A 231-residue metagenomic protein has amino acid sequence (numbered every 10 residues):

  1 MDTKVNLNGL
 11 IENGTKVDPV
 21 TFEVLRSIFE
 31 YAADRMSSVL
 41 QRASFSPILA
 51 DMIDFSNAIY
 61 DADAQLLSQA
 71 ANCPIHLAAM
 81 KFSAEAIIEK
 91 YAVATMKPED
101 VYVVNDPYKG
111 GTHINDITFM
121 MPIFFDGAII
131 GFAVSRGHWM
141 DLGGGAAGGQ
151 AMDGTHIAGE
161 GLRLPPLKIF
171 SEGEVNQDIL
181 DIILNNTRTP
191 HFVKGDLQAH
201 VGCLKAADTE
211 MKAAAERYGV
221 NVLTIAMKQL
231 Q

Functional and structural regions predicted by a protein language model:
L10-L25, R163-Q231: N-terminal leader/propeptide and maturation segments of large enzyme subunits in energy/redox metabolism and hydrolases
I28-M52, I88, A92, V104-G110: Short, basic/aromatic recognition patches
D51-D54, N115-I117: Short, small/polar residue-rich loop motifs at catalytic or cofactor-binding pockets
N57-D61: Short hydrophobic alpha-helical segments used for membrane anchoring or interfacial signaling
A62-Q69, K81-D106: Regulatory sensory and allosteric helical modules in signal-transduction proteins and certain transcription factors
I75-F82, A86, V222-Q231: Amphipathic alpha-helical
D116-D126, V134: A short, hydrophobic, proline-anchored segment that marks a local hinge/packing element in signaling and regulatory
I129-N186: Gly/Pro-rich active-site capping loops and adjacent beta-alpha segments that organize cofactor/substrate pockets
